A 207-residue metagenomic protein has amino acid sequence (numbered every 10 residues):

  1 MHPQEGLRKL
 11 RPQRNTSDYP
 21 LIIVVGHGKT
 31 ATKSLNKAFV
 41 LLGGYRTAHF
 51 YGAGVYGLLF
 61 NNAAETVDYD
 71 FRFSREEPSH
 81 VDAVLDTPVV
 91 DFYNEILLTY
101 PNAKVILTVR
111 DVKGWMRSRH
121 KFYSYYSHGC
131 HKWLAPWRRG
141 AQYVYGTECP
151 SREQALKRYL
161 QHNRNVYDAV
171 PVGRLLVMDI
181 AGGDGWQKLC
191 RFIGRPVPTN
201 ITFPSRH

Functional and structural regions predicted by a protein language model:
M1-S79: PAPS-dependent sulfotransferase catalytic core
L21-I23, V81-L85, L175: Residue-level preference for the first positions of well-ordered beta-strands
V24-H27, F50-Y51, L85-V89, V109-R110 (+1 more regions): Short His-Asn-centered micro-motif
N36-V40, L98, D168, Q187-K188: Surface-exposed charge patches
G44-Y45, G52, Y93-Q154, Q187-R191 (+1 more regions): PAPS-dependent sulfotransferase catalytic domain
G52-N61, I106-R117, R164-H207: The conserved 3'-phosphoadenosine-5'-phosphosulfate
N62-P78, D91, C130-A181: PAPS-dependent sulfotransferase catalytic domain
S79-H80, N102: Alpha-helix C-terminal capping/helix-to-coil transition sites in glycosyltransferase folds
